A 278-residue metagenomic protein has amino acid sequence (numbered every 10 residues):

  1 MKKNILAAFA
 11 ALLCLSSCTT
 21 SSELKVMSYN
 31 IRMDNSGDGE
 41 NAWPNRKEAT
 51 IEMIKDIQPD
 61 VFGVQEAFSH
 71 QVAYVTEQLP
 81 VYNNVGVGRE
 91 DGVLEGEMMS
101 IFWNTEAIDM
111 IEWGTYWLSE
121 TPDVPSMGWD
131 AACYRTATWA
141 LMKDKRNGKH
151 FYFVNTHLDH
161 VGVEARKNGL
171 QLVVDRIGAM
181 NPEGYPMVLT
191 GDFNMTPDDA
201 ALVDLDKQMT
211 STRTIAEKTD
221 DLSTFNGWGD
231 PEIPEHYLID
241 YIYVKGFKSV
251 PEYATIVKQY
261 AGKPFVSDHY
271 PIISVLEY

Functional and structural regions predicted by a protein language model:
K2-I5, L15-Q78, D91-G96, Q171 (+1 more regions): N-terminal, active-site-proximal structural segment of metallo-dependent hydrolase catalytic domains
L24, D60-V61, F151, P186-V188 (+1 more regions): Short, Asp-centered acidic motifs that coordinate Mg2+ and/or phosphate in catalytic or ligand-binding sites
S28-E48, L94, L118-C133, D159-G162 (+1 more regions): Acidic/histidine-rich helix-loop elements that form or flank divalent-metal/phosphate-binding sites at the catalytic
N30-I31, E66, T156-L158, D192-F193 (+1 more regions): Active-site metal-binding loops of divalent metal-dependent hydrolases
M33-S36, A67-V72, H160-G162, N194-A200 (+1 more regions): Active-site environment of divalent metal-dependent phosphoester hydrolases
K55-P59, T76-V81, A107, V174-P182 (+1 more regions): Sec-exported extracytoplasmic/periplasmic mature domains
V61-Y152, P251, T255-I256: Structured beta-strand-rich core segments of catalytic domains in phosphoester-bond hydrolases
E164, N168, G178-M187, M195-Y278: Metal-dependent phosphoester-hydrolase catalytic domains
